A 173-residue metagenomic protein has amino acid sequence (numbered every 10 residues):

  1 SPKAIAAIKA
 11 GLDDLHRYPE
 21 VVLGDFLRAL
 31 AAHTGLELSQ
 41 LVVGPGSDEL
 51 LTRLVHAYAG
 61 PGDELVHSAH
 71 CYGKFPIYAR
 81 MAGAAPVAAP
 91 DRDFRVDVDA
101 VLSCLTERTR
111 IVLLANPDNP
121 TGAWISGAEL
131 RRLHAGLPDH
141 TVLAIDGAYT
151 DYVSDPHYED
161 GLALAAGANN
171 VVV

Functional and structural regions predicted by a protein language model:
S1-D48, R53: N-terminal small-domain helix-loop-helix segment of the aminotransferase-like
A4, F26, L50, K74 (+2 more regions): Hydrophobic alpha-helical segments typical of transmembrane helices and their membrane-interface/capping positions
H16, G24, Q40, A57-L114: PLP-dependent aminotransferase-like
L30, F75, A79, L137: Short hydrophobic alpha-helical segments of the AMP-binding
P45, D91-V96, S154-D155: Short gly/ser/thr-rich secondary-structure transition/capping motifs
S47-D48, Y72, N116-P120, Y149-T150: Short glycine-rich anion-binding loops that position phosphate/pyrophosphate groups of nucleotides and phosphorylated
R80, V98-R108, P120-L143, G147-V173: Active-site pre-lysine segment of PLP-dependent enzymes
